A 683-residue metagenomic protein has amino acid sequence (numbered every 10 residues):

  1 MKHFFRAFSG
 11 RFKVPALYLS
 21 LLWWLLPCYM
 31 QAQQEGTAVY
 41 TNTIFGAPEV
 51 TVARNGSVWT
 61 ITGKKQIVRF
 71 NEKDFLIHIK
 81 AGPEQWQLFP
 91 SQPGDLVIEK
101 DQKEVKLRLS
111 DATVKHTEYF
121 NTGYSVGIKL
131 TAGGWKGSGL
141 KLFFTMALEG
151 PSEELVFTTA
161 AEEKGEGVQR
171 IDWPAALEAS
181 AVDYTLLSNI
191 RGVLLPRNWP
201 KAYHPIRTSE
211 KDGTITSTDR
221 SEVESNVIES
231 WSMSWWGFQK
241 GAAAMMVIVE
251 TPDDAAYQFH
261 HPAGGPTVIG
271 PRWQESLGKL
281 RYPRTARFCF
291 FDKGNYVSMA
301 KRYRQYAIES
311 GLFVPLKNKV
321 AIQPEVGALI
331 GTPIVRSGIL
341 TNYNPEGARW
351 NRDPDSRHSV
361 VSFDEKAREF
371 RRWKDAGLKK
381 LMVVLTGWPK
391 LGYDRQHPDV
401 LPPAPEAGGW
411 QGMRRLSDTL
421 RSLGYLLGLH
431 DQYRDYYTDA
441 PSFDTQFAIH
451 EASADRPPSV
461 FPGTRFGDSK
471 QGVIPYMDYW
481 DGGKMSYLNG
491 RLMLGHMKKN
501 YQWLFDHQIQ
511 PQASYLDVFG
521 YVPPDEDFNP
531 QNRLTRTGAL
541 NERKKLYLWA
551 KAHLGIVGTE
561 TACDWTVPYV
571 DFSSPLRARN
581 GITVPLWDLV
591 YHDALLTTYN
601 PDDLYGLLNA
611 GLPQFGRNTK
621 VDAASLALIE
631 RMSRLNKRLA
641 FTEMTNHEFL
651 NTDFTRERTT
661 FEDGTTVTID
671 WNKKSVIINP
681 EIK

Functional and structural regions predicted by a protein language model:
M1-F12: N-terminal secretory signal peptides that target proteins for export/translocation
A16-C28: Bacterial N-terminal signal peptides
L21, I61, F70, D74 (+3 more regions): C-terminal (or distal) subdomains of carbohydrate-active enzymes
M30-A32: Boundary at the C-terminal end of the N-terminal hydrophobic targeting segment
G36-F45, V52, W59-K390, R395 (+6 more regions): Carbohydrate-recognition beta-sandwich/jelly-roll modules in extracellular/periplasmic carbohydrate-active proteins
F238-A242, I269-M299, G338-S359, Y433 (+5 more regions): Active-site-proximal substrate-binding groove within the catalytic cores of carbohydrate-active enzymes
V326-K498, I509-S514, G520-N532: Aromatic-lined carbohydrate-binding/catalytic grooves of carbohydrate-active enzymes
